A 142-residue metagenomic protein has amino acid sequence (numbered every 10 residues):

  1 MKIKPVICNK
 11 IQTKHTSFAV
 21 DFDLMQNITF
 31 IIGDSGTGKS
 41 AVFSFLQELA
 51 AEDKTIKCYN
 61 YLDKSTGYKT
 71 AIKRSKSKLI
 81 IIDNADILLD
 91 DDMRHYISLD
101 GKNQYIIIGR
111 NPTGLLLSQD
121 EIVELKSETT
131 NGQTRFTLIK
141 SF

Functional and structural regions predicted by a protein language model:
M1-V20, F142: N-terminal pre-Walker A segment at the start of P-loop NTPase domains
I31: Hydrophobic anchor at the beta1->P-loop junction of P-loop NTPases
D34: P-loop (Walker A) phosphate-binding loop of NTP-binding proteins
T37-K39: Conserved glycine(s) of the Walker
V42-S44: Post-Walker A alpha-helix
E48-Y59: Post-Walker A helix-loop "phosphate-sensing" segment adjacent to the P-loop in P-loop NTPases
S65-T113: Conserved nucleotide-sensing/catalytic segment adjacent to the nucleotide-binding pocket in NTP-handling enzymes
L117-S141: A short helix-turn-beta junction within AAA+ P-loop NTPase domains corresponding to the substrate/partner-engaging
